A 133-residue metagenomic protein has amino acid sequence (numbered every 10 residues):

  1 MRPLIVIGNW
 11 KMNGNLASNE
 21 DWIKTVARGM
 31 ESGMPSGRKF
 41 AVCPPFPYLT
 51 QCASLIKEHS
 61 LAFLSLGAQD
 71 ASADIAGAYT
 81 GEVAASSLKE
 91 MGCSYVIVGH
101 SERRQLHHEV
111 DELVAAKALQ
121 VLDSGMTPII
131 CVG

Functional and structural regions predicted by a protein language model:
M1-G133: Active-site loop-to-helix "anion-binding N-cap" substructures in soluble metabolic enzymes
